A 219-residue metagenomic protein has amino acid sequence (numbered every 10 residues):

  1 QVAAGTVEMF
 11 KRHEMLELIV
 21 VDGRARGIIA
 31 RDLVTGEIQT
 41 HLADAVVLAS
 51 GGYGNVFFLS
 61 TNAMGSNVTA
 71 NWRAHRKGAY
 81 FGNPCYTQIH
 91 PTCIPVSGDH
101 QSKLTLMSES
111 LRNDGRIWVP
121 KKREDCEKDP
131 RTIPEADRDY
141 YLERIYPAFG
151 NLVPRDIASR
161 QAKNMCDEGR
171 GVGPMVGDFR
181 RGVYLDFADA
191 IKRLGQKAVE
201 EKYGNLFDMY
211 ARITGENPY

Functional and structural regions predicted by a protein language model:
V2-M15, F81-P84: A conserved beta-strand/loop element that lines the FAD pocket in flavoprotein oxidoreductases
M9-R12, L16-R24, A30-R31, N205-Y219: A glycine-rich dinucleotide-binding beta-alpha-beta segment and adjacent secondary-structure elements that constitute
V34-A45: Core beta-strand elements of the Rossmann-like FAD/NAD(P) dinucleotide-binding domain in flavoenzyme oxidoreductases
G36, Y53-N55, Q88: Glycine-rich nucleotide phosphate-binding loop and flanking beta-alpha elements of Rossmann-like dinucleotide-binding
A43-V46, S66-R73: Extended, hydrophobic alpha-helical segments in both membrane/secreted and soluble proteins
L48-N62: Flavin (primarily FAD) binding-site architecture
R73, Y80-P218: An anion/pyrophosphate-binding glycine-rich loop and adjacent beta-alpha core in soluble alpha-beta enzymes
